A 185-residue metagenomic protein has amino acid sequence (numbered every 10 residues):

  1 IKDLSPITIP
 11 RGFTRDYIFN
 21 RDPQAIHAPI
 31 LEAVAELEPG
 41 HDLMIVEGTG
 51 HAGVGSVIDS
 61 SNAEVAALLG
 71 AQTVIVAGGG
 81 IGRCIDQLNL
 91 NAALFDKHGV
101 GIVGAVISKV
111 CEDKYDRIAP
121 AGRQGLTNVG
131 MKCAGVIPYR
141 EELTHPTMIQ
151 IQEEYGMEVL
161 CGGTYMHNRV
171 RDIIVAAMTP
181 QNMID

Functional and structural regions predicted by a protein language model:
I1-D185: Flexible phosphate-sensing "switch/lid" loops adjacent to ATP/NTP-binding sites across phosphate-transfer
